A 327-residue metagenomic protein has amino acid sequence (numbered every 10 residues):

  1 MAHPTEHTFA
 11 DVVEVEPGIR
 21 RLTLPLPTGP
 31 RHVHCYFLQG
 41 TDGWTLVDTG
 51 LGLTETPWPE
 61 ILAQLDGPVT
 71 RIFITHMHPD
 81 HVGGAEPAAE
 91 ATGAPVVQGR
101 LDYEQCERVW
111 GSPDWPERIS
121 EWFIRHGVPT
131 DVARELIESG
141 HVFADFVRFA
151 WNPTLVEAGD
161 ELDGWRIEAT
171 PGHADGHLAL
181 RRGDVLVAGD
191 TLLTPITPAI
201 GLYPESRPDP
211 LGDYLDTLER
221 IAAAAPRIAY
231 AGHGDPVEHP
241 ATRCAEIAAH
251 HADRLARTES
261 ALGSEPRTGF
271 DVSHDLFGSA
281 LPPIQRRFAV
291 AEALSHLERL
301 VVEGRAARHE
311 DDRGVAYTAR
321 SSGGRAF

Functional and structural regions predicted by a protein language model:
M1-E6, R257-F327: C-terminal regulatory/interaction regions
F9-G67, A179-T194: Conserved beta-strand hairpin/beta-sheet module of binuclear metal-dependent hydrolase folds, prominently
E16-T23, E138-D145, D163-W165: Short Pro/Gly-enriched beta-strand edge/turn motifs at strand-loop
W44-L53, G140-W151, R166-L255: Metallo-beta-lactamase
W58, V82, Y214, A293: Aromatic/hydrophobic pocket-lining residues that form the small-molecule binding cavity in soluble enzyme cores
P59-E157: Active-site HxH/HxHxD metal-binding segment of metal-dependent hydrolases
T75-H81, G99, P171-H173, H177 (+2 more regions): Histidine-centered divalent metal-coordination motifs
E90, T170, V301: Short, contiguous alpha-helical
